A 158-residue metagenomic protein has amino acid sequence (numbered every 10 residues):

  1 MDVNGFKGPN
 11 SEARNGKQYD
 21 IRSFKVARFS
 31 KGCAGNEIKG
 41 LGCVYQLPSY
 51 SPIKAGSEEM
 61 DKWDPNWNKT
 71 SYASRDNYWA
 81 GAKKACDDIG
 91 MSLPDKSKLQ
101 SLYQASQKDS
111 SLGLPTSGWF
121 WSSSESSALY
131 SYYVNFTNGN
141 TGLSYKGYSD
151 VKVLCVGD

Functional and structural regions predicted by a protein language model:
M1-C86: Active-site microenvironments of metalloenzymes and redox enzymes
Y19, M60-W63, K108, S149 (+1 more regions): Intrinsic disorder/low-complexity signal
S23, C43, W119-W121, S144-D158: Short, structured beta-strand segments at or near domain termini in extracellular proteins/domains
F29, L47, K108-D109, T137: Compositionally biased, intrinsically disordered low-complexity segments
K54, P65-A128, V156-D158: Conserved hydrophobic ligand-interaction patch in extracellular adhesion modules
W67, S71-N77, T137-L154: Extracellular, disulfide-bonded carbohydrate-recognition/adhesion ectodomains, dominated by C-type lectin-like domains
Y130-N135: Short carbohydrate-recognition loop motifs
